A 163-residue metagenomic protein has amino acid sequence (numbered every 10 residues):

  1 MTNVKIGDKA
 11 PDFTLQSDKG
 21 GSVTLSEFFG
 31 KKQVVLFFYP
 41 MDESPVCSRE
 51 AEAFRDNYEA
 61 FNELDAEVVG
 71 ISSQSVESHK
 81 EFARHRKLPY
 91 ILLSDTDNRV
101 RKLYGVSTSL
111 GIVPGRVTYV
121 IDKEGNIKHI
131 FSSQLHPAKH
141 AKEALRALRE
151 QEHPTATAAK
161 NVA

Functional and structural regions predicted by a protein language model:
M1-A163: Chalcogenol-based redox active-site neighborhoods
